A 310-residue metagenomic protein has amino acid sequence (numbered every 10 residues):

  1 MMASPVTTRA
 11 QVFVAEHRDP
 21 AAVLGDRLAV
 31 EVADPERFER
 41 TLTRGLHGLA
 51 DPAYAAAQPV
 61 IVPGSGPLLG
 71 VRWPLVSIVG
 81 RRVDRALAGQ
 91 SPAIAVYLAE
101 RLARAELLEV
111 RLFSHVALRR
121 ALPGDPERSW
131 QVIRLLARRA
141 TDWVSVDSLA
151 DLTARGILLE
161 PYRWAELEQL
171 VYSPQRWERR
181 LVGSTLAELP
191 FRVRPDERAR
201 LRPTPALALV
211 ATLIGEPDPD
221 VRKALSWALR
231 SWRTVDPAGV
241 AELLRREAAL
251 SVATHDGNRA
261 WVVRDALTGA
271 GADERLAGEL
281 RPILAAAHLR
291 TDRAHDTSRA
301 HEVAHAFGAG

Functional and structural regions predicted by a protein language model:
M2-G310: Alpha-helical scaffold domains
